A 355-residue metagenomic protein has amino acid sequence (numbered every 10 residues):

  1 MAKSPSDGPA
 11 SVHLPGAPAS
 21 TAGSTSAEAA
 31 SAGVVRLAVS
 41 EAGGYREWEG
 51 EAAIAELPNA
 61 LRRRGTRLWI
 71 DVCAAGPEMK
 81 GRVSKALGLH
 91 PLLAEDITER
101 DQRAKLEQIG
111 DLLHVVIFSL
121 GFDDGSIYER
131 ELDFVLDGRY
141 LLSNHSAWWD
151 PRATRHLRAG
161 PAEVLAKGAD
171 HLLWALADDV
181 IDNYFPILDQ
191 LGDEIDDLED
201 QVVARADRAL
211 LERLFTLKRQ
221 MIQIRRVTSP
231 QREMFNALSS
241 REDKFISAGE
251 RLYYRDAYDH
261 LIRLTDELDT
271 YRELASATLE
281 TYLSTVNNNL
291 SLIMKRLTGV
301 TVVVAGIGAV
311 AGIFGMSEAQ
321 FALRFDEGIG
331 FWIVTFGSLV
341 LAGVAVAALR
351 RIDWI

Functional and structural regions predicted by a protein language model:
M1-D256, H260-T270, L323-F325, W354-I355: Peripheral, non-transmembrane regulatory/ligand-interaction domains of membrane transport proteins
A2-K3, D259-I355: Hydrophobic alpha-helical transmembrane segments and their immediately adjacent juxtamembrane loops
